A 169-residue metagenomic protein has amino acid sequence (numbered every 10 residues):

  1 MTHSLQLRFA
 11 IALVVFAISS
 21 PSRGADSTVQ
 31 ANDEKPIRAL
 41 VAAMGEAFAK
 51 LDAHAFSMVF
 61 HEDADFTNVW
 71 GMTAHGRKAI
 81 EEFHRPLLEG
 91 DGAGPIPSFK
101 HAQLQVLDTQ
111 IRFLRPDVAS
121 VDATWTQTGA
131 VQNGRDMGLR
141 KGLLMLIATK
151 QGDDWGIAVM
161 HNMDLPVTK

Functional and structural regions predicted by a protein language model:
M1-L5: N-terminal secretory signal peptides that target proteins for export/translocation
R8-S20: Bacterial N-terminal signal peptides
S22-G24, A31: Boundary at the C-terminal end of the N-terminal hydrophobic targeting segment
A31, L40, A53-D117, D122 (+1 more regions): A solvent-exposed, acidic/Ser-Thr-rich amphipathic alpha-helical stretch
M44, L51-D52: Short helix-adjacent coil turns
D65, A123-A130, M163: Generic short beta-strand segments
T128-G138: Short, cysteine-centered beta-strand-loop-beta hairpins and adjacent loop/turn segments enriched in charged/polar
D136-T168: Short beta-strand edge/turn micro-motifs at domain boundaries
